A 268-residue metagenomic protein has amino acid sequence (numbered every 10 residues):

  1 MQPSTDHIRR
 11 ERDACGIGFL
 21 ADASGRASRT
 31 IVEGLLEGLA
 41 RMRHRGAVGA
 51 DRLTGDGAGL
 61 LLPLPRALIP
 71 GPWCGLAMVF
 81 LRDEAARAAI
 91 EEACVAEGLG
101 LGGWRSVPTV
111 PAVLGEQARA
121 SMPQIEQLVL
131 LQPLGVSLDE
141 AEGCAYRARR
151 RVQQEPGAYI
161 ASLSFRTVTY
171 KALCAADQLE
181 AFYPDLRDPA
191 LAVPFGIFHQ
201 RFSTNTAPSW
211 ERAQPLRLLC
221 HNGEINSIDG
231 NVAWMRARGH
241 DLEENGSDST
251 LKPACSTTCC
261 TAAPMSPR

Functional and structural regions predicted by a protein language model:
M1-R268: Conserved short alpha-helical segments that host acidic/polar catalytic motifs at enzyme active sites
